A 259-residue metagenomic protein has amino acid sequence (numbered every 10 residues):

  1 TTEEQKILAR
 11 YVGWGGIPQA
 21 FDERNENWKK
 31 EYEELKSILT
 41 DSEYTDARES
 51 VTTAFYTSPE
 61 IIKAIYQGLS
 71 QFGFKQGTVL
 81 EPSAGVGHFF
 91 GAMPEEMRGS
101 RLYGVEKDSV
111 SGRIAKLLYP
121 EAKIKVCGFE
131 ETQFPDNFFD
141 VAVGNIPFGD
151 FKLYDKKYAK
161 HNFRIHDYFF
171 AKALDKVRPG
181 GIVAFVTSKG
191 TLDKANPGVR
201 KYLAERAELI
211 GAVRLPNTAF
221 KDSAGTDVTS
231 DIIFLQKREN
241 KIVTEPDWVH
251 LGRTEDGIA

Functional and structural regions predicted by a protein language model:
T1-L118: Class I S-adenosyl-L-methionine
Y56-E60, K160-D167: Conserved phosphate-coordination/catalytic loops
K63-F72, Q76-E95, G104, A115-L118 (+3 more regions): Conserved proline-anchored active-site loop of SAM-dependent methyltransferases that bridges a beta-strand
R101, K123, E208-G211: Conserved beta-strand segments of alpha/beta enzyme cores
K107-S109, N162-K221, V228, I232-F234: Conserved Class I SAM-dependent methyltransferase catalytic core
K125-G128, V213-R214: Short loop/edge segments at beta-strand edges and connector loops that shape dinucleotide/nucleotide cofactor-binding
P147-G149, G190-L192, A219, E239-K241: Conserved nucleotide-binding/hydrolysis micro-motifs of P-loop NTPases
D222-A259: Flexible, glycine-/basic-rich loop-and-beta segments that form/coincide with the SAM-dependent methyltransferase
